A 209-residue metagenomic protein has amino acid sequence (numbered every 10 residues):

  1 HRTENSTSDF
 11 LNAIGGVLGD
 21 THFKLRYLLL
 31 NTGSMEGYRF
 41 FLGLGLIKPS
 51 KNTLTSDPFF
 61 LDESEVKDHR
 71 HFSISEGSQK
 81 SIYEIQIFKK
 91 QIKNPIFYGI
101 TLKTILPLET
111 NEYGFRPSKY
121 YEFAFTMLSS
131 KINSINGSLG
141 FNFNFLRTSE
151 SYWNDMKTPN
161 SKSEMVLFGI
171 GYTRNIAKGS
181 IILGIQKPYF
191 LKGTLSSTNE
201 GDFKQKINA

Functional and structural regions predicted by a protein language model:
H1-K48, K67-S73, E122, N144-E150 (+4 more regions): Transmembrane beta-barrel domains of Gram-negative outer membranes and organellar outer membranes
H1-R2, L29, L46-N52, K89-Q91 (+4 more regions): Transmembrane beta-strands of outer-membrane beta-barrel pores
R26-L28, E84-K90, F97, T126-S130 (+1 more regions): Transmembrane beta-barrel domains of outer membrane proteins
L30-F40, I92-I96, K131-G137, N175-S180: Short loop/turn motifs that connect adjacent beta-strands in outer-membrane beta-barrel proteins
S50, F60-S64, R70, I74-Q79: Long hydrophobic alpha-helical segments that form multi-pass transmembrane helix bundles in integral membrane proteins
L54-K67, L195-E200: Solvent-exposed loop segments that connect transmembrane elements
I74-S118: Hydrophobic, aromatic-enriched interface-forming segments
E112-A209: Outer membrane beta-barrel transmembrane domains
